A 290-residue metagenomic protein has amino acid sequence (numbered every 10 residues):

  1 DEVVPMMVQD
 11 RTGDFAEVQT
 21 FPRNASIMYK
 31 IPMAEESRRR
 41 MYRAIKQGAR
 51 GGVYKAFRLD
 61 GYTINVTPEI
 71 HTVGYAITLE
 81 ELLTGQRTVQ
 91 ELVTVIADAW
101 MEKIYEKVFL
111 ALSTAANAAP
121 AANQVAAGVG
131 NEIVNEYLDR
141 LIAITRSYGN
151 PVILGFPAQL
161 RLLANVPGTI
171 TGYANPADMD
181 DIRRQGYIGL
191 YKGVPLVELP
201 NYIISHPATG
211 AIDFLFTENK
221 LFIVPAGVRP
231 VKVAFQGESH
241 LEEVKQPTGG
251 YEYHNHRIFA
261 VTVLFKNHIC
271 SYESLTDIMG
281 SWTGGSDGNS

Functional and structural regions predicted by a protein language model:
D1-H71: Assembly/oligomerization interface modules of large self-assembling protein complexes
N65-T67, A76, L154, V197 (+2 more regions): Residues in well-ordered beta-strands of folded domains
T72-R146: Alpha-helical scaffold segments that mediate packing/assembly in large oligomeric complexes
V73-Y75, L154-F156, F259: Short, aliphatic-rich beta-strand segments
E102, E106, Q159-R161, F259-V261: Short loop/turn segments at secondary-structure transitions that flank enzyme active sites
A116-I188: Extended, solvent-exposed, turn-rich assembly/linker loops in the middle of proteins
T169-S290: Sequence/fold signature of self-assembling virion shell proteins
